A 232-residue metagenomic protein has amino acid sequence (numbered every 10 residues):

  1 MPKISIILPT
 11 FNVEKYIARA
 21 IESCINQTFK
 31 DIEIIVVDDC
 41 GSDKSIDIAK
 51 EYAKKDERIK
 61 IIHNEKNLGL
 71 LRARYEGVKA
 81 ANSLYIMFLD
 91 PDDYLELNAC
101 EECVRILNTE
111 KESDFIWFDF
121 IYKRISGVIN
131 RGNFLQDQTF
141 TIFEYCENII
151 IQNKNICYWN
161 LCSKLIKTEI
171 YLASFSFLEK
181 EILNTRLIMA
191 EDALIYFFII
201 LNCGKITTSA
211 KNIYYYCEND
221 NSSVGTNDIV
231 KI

Functional and structural regions predicted by a protein language model:
M1-I25: N-proximal low-complexity "stem/linker" segments adjacent to membrane-targeting elements
P2-I4, I25-V36, K44, D56-K60: Short loop->beta transition adjacent to catalytic acidic/histidine clusters or analogous donor-positioning motifs
A18, D43-Y52, Y94, N98: Acidic helix N-cap motif at the loop->helix transition within catalytic regions of sugar-transfer enzymes
D38-D47, K66: A conserved acidic beta->alpha catalytic loop
N64-A81: Glycine-rich, basic loop-to-helix element that forms the pyrophosphate-binding segment of sugar-nucleotide handling
I86: Short aromatic/hydrophobic "clamp" motif used to bind/position activated sugar donors
N98-F134: Conserved donor NDP-sugar-binding/catalytic core segment of glycosyltransferases
E144-I229: Conserved nucleotide-sugar donor-binding catalytic segment
